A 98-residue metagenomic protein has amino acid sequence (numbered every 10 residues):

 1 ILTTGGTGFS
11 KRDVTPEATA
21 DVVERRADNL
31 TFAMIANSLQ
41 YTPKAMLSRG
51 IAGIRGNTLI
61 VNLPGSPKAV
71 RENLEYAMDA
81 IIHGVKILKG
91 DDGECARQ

Functional and structural regions predicted by a protein language model:
I1-Q98: Non-catalytic beta/alpha edge segments that cap or flank active sites
